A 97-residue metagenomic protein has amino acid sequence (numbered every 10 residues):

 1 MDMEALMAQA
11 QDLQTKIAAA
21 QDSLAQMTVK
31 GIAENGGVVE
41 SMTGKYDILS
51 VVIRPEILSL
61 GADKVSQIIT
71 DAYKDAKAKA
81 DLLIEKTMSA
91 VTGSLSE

Functional and structural regions predicted by a protein language model:
M1, S59-Q67, K86: Residues at secondary-structure transition points
M1-K30, A78-E97: Long amphipathic alpha-helical segments used for membrane anchoring, targeting, substrate engagement, or oligomerization
A10, Y46, I69: Residue-level signature of catalytic and energy-coupling elements of molecular machines, predominantly ATP/GTP-dependent
V29-V51: N-terminal intrinsically disordered, cationic/polar leader segments that include organellar targeting peptides
D47, V51-V65: A short interface-forming secondary-structure element
V65-D81: Short, well-ordered alpha-helical segments
